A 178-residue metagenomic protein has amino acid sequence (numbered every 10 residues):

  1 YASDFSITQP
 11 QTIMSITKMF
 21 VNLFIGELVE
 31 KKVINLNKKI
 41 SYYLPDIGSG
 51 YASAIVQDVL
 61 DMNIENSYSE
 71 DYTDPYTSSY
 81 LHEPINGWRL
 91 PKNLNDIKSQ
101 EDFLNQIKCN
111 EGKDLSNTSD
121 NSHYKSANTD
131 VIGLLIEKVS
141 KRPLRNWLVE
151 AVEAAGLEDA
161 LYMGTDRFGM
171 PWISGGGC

Functional and structural regions predicted by a protein language model:
Y1, P75-T118, R142-Y162: Short, charged, amphipathic alpha-helices and their helix-cap/turn boundaries
Y1-Q11: Short, conserved catalytic-motif segment at the N-terminal edge
Q11-L36, V59, I132-I136: Active-site SXXK
M14, S122-Y124: Catalytic tyrosine of NAD(P)H-dependent dehydrogenase/reductases that use a Tyr as the general acid/base
E30-D71, N110-D114, V139-C178: Active-site helix/loop module of the DD-peptidase/beta-lactamase fold, centered on the serine-lysine SxxK catalytic
S119-S122, I173-G175: A short glycine-threonine-serine/GTX helix/turn-capping micro-motif
Y124-T129, L157: A short mid-domain helix/strand-loop element embedded in enzyme catalytic domains that forms or borders the active-site
N128-L135, G176-C178: Active-site-proximal alpha-helical segments within enzyme catalytic domains
